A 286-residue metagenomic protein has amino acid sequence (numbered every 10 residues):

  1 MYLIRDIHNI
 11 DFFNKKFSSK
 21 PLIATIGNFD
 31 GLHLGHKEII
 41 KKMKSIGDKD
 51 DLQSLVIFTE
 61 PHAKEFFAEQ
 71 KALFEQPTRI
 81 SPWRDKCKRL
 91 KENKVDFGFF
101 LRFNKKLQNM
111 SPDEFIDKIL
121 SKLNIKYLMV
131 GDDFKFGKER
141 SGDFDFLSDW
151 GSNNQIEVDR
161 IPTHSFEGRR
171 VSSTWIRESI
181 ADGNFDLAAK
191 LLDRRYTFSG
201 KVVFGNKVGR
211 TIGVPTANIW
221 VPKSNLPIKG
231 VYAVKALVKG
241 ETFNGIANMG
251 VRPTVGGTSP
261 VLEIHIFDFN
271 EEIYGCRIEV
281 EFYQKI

Functional and structural regions predicted by a protein language model:
M1-I26: Positively charged, low-complexity intrinsically disordered leader regions
T25, S54-F58, R160: Structural beta-sheet core signal
T25-M43: Di-metal (Zn2+ and/or Mg2+/Mn2+) metal-binding site signature of metallo-dependent hydrolases with the MBL/beta-CASP
H33, L90, L128, A188 (+1 more regions): Residue-level signal for inorganic ion chemistry
E38-K122: Core alpha/beta nucleotide-donor-binding catalytic domains of modification enzymes
N109-P215: Classical nucleotidyltransferase
G205-I286: Phosphate/ribose-recognition catalytic cores of enzymes acting on nucleotide-derived substrates
